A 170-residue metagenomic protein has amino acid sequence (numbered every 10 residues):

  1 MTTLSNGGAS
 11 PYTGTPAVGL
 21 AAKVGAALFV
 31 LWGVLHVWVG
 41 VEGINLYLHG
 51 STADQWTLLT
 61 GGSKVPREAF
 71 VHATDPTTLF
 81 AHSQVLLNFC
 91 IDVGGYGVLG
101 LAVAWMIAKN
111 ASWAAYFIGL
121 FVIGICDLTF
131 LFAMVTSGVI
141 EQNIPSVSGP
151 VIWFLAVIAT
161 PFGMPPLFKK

Functional and structural regions predicted by a protein language model:
M1-G19: Short, Lys/Arg-rich, polar N-terminal cytosolic tail immediately upstream of the first transmembrane signal-anchor
L20-W56: N-terminal signal-anchor transmembrane alpha helix
G25-G33, C90-V93, G97, Y116-I123 (+1 more regions): Residues within membrane-spanning alpha-helices of integral membrane proteins, especially the hydrophobic core/packing
V34-W38, I123-A133: Aromatic-anchored segments of alpha-helical transmembrane domains
A53-T60, P76-G95: A loop-to-helix transmembrane entry motif
G97-Y116: Juxtamembrane helix-break-helix junctions at the cytosolic face of small multi-pass alpha-helical membrane proteins
D127-S148: Membrane-helix boundary connector in multi-pass membrane proteins
W153-K170: Membrane-water interface at the C-terminal end of transmembrane alpha helices
